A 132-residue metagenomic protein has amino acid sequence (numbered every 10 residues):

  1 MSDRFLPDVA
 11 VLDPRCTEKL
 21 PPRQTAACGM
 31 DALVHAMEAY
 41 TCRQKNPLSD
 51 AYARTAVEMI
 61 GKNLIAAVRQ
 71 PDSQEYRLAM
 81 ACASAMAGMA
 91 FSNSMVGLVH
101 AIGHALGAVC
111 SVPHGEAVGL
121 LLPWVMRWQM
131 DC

Functional and structural regions predicted by a protein language model:
M1-S94: Carboxylate- and glycine-rich phosphate/diphosphate-binding segment that chelates Mg2+/Mn2+
G97: Charged, alpha-helix-enriched surfaces in structured cytosolic catalytic cores of large nucleotide-utilizing machines
H100: Short conserved active-site loop signatures built around small residues
V109-C132: Gly/Pro-rich interdomain helix-loop hinge
